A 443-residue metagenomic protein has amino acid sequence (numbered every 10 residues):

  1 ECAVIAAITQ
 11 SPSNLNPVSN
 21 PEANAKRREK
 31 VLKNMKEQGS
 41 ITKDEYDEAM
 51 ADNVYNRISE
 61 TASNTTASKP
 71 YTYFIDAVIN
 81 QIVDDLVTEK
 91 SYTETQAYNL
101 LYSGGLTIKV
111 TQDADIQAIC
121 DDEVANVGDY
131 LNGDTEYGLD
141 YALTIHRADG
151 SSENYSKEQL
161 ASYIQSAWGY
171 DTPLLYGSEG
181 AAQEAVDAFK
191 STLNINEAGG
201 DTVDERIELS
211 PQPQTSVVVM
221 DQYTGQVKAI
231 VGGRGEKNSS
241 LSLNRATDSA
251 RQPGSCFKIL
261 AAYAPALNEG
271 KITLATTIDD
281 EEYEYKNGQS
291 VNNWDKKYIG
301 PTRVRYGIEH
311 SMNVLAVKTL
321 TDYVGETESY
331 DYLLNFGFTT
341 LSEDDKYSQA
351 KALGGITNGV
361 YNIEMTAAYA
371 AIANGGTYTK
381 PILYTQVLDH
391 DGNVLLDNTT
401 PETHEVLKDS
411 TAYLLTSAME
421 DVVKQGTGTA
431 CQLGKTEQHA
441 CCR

Functional and structural regions predicted by a protein language model:
E1-G128, T135-Y155, F338-T339, A350-G354: Non-catalytic, structured segments within soluble enzyme domains
E1-S11, N80-T88, V219-E236, N268-K271 (+7 more regions): Glycine-rich, acidic and aromatic/proline-enriched surface loops and short helix-turn segments that act as binding
P12-E22, V31-L32, K36, S59-S68 (+9 more regions): Second-shell loop/turn segments in exported
K30, M35, C120, T224-G225 (+4 more regions): Active-site SXXK
T42-D47, F257, L267-K286, E326-E328 (+1 more regions): Short, well-structured active-site flanking segments
A62-A67, K271-S329, H390-T416, E420-D421: Conserved catalytic neighborhood of penicillin-recognizing serine enzymes
V110-L209, P213-D221, Q226-V231, E236-Q252 (+1 more regions): A penicillin-recognizing enzyme superfamily signal
Q289-N292, Y323-T366: Mid-domain, small-residue-enriched loop/turn segments at the edges of structured enzyme/sensor domains
